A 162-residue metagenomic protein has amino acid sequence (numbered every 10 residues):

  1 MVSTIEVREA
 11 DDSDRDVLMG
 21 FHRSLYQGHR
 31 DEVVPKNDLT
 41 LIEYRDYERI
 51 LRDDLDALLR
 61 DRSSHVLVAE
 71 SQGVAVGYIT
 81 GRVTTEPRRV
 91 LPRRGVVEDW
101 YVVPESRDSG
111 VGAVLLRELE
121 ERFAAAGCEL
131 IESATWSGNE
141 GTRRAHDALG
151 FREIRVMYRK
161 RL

Functional and structural regions predicted by a protein language model:
M1-D16, G20, D31-N37: Conserved N-terminal entry element of GNAT/NAT acetyltransferase domains
R23-D54: Conserved GNAT-fold acetyl-CoA-binding loop/helix
R49-V68, V96: A short helix-loop-beta-strand connector motif used in the catalytic cores of GNAT acetyltransferases and, in some
V68, V74-V83, Y101: Conserved beta-strand in the GNAT
T85, V97-R107, T135: A short, internal acetyl-CoA/4′-phosphopantetheine-binding micro-motif in the GNAT/acyltransferase core
R107, E132-T142, R161: Conserved beta-strand-loop-alpha-helix junction that forms the acyl-donor binding cleft
A113, R117, S137-R155: Conserved active-site alpha-helix within GNAT-family acetyltransferase domains
A124-A134: Conserved GNAT acetyl-CoA-binding A-motif
